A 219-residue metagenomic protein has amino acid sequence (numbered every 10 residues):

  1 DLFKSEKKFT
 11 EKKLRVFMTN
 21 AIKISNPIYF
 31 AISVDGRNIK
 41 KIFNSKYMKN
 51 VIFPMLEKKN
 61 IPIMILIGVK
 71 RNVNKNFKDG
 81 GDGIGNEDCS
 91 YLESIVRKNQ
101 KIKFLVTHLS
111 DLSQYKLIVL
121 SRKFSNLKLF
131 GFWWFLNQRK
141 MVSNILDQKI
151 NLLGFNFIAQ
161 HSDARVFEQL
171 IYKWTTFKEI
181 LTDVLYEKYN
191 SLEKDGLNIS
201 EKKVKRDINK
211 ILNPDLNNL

Functional and structural regions predicted by a protein language model:
L2-V106, L112-L127, M141-A159, F177 (+1 more regions): Histidine/acidic residue-rich metal-binding segments in metalloenzymes
L66, D163, L216: Conserved, mostly hydrophobic/aromatic
G68, S110, W133-F135, R165: Catalytic metal-binding/acid-base residues of hydrolase active sites
K128-R139: His/Asp/Glu-enriched short active-site or ligand-binding loop at hydrolase and phosphoryl-transfer sites
F132, H161-R165, E179-T182: Short, loop-centered acidic/histidine patches that primarily coordinate divalent metals
F155-N156, Y172-L219: Mid-to-C-terminal alpha-helical segments outside catalytic/metal-binding sites
F167-L170: Short active-site-adjacent structural elements
